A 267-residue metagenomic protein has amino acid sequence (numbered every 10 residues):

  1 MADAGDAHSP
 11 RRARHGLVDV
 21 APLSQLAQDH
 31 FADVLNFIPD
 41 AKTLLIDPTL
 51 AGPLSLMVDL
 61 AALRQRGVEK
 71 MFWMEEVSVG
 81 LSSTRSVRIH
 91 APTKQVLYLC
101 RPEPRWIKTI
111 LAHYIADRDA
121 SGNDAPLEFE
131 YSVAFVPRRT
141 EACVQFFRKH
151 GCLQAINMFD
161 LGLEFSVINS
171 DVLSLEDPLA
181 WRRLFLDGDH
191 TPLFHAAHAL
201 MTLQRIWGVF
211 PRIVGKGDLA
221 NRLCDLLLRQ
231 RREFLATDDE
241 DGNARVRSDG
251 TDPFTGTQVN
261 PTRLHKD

Functional and structural regions predicted by a protein language model:
M1-D267: Extended, well-folded catalytic/binding cores that form a central cleft or groove in large enzyme and scaffold domains
